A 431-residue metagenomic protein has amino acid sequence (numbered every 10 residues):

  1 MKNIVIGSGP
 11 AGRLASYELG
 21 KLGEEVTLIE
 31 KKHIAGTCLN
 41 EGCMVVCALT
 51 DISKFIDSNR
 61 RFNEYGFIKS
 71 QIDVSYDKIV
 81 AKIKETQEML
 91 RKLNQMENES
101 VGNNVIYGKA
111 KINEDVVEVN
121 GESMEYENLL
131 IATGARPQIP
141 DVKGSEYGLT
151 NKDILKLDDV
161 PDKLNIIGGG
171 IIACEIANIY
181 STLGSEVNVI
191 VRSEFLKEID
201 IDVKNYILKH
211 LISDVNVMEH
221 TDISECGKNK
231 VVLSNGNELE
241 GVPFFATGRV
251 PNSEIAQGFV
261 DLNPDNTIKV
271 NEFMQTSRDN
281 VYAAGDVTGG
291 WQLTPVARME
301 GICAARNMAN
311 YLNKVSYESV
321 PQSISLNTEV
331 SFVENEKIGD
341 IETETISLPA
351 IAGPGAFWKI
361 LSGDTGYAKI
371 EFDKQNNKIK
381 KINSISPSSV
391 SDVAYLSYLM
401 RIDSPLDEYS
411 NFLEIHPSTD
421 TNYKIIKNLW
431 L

Functional and structural regions predicted by a protein language model:
M1-N3, S8-L14, K21, V287-V390 (+3 more regions): Mid-to-C-terminal Rossmann-like scaffold of FAD/NAD(P)H-dependent oxidoreductases
I4-I6, A110, M124-G134, I166-I167 (+4 more regions): Short hydrophobic core segments
I6, G20-L39, N188-L196: Glycine-rich FAD pyrophosphate-binding loop
E18, C38-S123, I199-D222, I338-G339 (+1 more regions): N-terminal Rossmann-like dinucleotide/flavin-binding domain of flavoprotein oxidoreductases that bind FAD/FMN
C43, T133-E186, V217, G258 (+2 more regions): Glycine-rich dinucleotide-binding loop and its adjacent helix/turn
K69-S70, N104-Y107, K111-E118, M124 (+1 more regions): A Rossmann-like FAD-binding core segment of flavoenzymes
E85-R91, L155, P161-N165, I171-G227 (+3 more regions): Rossmann-like dinucleotide-binding cores of NAD(P)H-dependent redox enzymes
E146-P161, E238-N307: FAD-site-proximal beta/loop scaffold in flavoenzymes
